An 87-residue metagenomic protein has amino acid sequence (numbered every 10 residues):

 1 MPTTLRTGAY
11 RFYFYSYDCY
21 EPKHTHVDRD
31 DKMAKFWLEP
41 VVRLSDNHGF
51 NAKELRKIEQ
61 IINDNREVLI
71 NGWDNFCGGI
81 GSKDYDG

Functional and structural regions predicted by a protein language model:
M1-A9, M33, R56-K57, D64 (+1 more regions): Multi-pass alpha-helical transmembrane bundles in non-GPCR membrane proteins that perform intramembrane catalysis
M1-K23: Short, charged/polar N-terminal "headpieces" of proteins
G8-Y10, V27, R43, I58: Short amphipathic alpha-helical "recognition" segments used for binding
A9, F50, G79-S82: Intrinsically disordered, low-complexity regions
Y15-A52: A short, structured beta-strand/loop element
R56-G87: C-terminal structural segments of small proteins and small subunits
